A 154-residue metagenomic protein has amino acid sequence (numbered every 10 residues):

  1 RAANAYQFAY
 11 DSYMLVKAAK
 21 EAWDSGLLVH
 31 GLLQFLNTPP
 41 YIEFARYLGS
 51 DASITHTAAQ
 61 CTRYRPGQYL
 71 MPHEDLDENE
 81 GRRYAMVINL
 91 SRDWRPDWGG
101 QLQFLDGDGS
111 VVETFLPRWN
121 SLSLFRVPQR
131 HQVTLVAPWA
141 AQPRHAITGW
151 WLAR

Functional and structural regions predicted by a protein language model:
R1-Y10, F44, S53, W94 (+2 more regions): Generic ordered-secondary-structure signal
R1-Y41, Y47: Non-heme Fe(II)/2-oxoglutarate
S12, S25, S50-S53, S91 (+2 more regions): Generic serine detector
Q34, Y47-S53, D75-E80, W94: Short, conserved, surface-exposed binding loops centered on an aromatic residue
N37-S50, Y64-Q68, R92: Catalytic cores of PAPS-dependent sulfotransferases and nucleotide-sugar/CMP/GDP-dependent glycosyltransferases
H56: Short coil/loop residues immediately preceding or within conserved phosphate-binding loops of NTP-utilizing enzyme
A59-R154: Catalytic core of Fe(II)/2-oxoglutarate
